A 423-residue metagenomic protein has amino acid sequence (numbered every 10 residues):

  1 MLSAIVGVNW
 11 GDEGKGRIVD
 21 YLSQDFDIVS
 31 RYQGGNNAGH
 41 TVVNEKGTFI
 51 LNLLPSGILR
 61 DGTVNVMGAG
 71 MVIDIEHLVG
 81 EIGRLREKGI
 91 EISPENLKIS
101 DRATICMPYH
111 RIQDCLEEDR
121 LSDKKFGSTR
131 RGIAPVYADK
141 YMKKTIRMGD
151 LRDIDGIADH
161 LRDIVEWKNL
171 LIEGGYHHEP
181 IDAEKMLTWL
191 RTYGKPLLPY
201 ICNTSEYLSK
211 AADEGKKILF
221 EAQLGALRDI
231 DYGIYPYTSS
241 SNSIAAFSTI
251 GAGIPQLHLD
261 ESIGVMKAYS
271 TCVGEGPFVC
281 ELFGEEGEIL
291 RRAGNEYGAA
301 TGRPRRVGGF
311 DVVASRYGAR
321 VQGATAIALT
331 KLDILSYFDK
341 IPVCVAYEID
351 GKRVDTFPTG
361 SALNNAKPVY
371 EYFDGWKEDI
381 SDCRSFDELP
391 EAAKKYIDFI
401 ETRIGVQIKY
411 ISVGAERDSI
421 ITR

Functional and structural regions predicted by a protein language model:
M1-R423: Non-transmembrane, aqueous-exposed alpha-helical and coiled segments at domain scale
